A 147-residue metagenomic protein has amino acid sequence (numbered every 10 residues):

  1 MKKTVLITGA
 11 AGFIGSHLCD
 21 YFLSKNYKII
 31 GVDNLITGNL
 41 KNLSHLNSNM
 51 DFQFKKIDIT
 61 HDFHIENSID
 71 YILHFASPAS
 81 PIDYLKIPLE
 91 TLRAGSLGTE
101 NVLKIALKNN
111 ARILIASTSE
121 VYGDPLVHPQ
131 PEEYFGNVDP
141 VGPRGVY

Functional and structural regions predicted by a protein language model:
M1-Y147: N-terminal Rossmann-like NAD(P)+-binding domain of SDR-like oxidoreductases, especially those catalyzing
